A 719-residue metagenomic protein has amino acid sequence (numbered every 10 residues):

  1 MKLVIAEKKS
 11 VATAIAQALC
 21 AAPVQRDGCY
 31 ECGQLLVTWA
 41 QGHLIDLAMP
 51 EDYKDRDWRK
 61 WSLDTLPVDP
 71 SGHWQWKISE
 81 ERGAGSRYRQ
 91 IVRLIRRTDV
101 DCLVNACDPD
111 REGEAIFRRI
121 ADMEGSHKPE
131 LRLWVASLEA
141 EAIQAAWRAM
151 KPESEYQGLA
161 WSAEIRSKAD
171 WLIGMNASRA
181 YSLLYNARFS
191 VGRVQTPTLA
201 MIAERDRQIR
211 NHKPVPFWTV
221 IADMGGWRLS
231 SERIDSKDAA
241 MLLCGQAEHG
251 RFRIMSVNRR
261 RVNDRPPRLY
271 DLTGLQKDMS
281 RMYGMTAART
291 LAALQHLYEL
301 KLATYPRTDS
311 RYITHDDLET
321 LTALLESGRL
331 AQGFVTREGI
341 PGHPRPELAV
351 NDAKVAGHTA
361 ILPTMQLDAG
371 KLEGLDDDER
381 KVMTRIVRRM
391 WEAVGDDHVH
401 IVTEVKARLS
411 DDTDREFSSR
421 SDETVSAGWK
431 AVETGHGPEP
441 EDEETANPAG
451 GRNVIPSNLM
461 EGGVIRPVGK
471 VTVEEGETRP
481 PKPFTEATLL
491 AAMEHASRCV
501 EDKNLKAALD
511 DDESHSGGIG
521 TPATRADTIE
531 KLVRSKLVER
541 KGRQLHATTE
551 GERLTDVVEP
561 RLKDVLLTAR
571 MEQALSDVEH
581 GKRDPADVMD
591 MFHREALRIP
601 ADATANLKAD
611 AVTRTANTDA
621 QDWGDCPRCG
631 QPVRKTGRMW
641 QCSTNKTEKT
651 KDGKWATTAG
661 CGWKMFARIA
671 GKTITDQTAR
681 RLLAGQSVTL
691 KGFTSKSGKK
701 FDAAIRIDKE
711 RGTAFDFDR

Functional and structural regions predicted by a protein language model:
M1-S167, W171, P344, G435-E439: Intrinsically disordered, low-complexity regulatory segments
K2-L3, A84, V92-I95, M123 (+4 more regions): Basic, low-complexity terminal or inter-domain segments flanking catalytic cores
K9-A16, Q34-V37, Q41, E81-V92 (+17 more regions): Amphipathic alpha-helical transducer elements in NTP-driven molecular machines
P23-G28, E153-G158, R179-L183, R207-N211 (+3 more regions): Active-site phosphate-binding and catalytic loops of NTP-dependent enzymes
R89, T98, A140-M224, R259-N263: C-terminal or mid-to-C-terminal helical accessory/interaction module adjacent to the motor/catalytic core
D108, M282-T286: A conserved hydrophobic secondary-structure block that centers on an alpha-helix together with its immediately flanking
K237-Y270, Q276: Metal- or metallocofactor-binding catalytic centers and their adjacent structured scaffolds across diverse enzyme
